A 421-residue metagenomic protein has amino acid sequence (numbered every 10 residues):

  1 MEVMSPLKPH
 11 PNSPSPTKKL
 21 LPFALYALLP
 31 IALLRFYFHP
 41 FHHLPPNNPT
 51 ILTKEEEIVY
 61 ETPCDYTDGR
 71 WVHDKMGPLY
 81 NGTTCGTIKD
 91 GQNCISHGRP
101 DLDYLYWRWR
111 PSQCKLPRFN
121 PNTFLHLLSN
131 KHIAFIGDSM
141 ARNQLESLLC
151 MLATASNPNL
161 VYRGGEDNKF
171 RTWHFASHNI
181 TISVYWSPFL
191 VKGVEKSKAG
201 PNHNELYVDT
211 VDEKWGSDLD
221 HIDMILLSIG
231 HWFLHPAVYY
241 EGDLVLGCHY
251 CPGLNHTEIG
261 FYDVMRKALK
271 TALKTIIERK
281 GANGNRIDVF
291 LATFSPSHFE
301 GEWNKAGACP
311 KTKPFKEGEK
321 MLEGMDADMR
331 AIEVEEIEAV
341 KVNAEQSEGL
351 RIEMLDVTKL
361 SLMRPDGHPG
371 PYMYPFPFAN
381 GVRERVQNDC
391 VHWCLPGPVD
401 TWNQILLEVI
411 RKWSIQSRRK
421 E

Functional and structural regions predicted by a protein language model:
E2-E421: A compositional signature for long Ser/Thr(±Pro)-rich, low-complexity
